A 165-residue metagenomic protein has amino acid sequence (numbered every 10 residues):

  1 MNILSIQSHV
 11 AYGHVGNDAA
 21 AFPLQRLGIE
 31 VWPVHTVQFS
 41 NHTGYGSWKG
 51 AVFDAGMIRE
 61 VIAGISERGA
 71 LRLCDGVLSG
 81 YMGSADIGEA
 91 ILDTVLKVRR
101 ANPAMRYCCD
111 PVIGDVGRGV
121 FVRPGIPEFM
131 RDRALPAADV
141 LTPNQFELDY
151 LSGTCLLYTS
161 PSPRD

Functional and structural regions predicted by a protein language model:
M1-C74, S160: Small-residue (G/A/S/T)-rich helix-start motifs and N-terminal tracts that mark the onset
H9, G13, G80, G119: Glycine- and other small-residue-rich loops at beta-strand/loop junctions that grip anionic moieties
G16-A19, G83, V120, D165: Short, flexible micro-motifs
H35-S40, S66-R72, M105-C108, V122-R123 (+2 more regions): Short amphipathic alpha-helical segments, especially helix-boundary/capping motifs
W48, V52, M82, F121: Charge-dense, low-complexity intrinsically disordered segments
G76-S79, A85-L157: Conserved beta-alpha-beta core of the PfkB/ribokinase-like small-molecule kinase fold
Y158-D165: Conserved small/polar residues in nucleotide/adenosyl-binding loops
